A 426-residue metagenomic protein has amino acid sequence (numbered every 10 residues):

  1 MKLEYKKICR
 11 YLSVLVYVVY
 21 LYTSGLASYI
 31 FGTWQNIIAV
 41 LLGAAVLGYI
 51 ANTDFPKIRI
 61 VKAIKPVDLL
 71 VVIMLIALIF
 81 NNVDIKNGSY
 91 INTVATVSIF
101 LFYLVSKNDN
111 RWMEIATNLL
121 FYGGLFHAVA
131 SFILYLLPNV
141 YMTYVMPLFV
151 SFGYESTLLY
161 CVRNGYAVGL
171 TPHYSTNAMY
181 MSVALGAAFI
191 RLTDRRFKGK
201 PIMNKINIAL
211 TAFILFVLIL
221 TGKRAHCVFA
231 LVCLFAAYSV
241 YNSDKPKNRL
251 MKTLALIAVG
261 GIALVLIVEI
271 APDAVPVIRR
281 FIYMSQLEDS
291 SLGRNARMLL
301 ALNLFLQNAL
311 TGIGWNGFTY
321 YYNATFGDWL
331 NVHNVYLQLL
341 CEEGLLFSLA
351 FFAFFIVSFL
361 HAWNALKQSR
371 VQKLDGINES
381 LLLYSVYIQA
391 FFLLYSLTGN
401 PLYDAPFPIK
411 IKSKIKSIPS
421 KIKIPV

Functional and structural regions predicted by a protein language model:
M1-F55, I73-N81, L394: N-terminal signal-anchor transmembrane segment
L26-I38, V83-N92, P172-N177, I206-N242 (+2 more regions): Helix-loop-helix junctions and helix-breaking kinks within/between transmembrane helices of multi-pass membrane
A45-P56, L78-P138: Transmembrane alpha-helical segments and their membrane-water interfaces
I64, L231, F235-Y241, E343-L393: Hydrophobic transmembrane alpha-helices and their immediate junctions
T117-P147, C161-V162, G169-V240, A390: Alpha-helical transmembrane segments of multi-pass inner-membrane proteins
V129, Y135-P138, T221, Y238-S285 (+1 more regions): A membrane-periplasm/extracellular boundary helix in multi-pass inner-membrane enzymes that assemble envelope glycans
L231-F235, L382-V426: Transmembrane alpha-helices of multi-pass inner-membrane enzymes
P272-A274, Y283-E343, S369: Long extracytoplasmic/lumenal interhelical loops at the membrane interface of multi-pass membrane proteins
